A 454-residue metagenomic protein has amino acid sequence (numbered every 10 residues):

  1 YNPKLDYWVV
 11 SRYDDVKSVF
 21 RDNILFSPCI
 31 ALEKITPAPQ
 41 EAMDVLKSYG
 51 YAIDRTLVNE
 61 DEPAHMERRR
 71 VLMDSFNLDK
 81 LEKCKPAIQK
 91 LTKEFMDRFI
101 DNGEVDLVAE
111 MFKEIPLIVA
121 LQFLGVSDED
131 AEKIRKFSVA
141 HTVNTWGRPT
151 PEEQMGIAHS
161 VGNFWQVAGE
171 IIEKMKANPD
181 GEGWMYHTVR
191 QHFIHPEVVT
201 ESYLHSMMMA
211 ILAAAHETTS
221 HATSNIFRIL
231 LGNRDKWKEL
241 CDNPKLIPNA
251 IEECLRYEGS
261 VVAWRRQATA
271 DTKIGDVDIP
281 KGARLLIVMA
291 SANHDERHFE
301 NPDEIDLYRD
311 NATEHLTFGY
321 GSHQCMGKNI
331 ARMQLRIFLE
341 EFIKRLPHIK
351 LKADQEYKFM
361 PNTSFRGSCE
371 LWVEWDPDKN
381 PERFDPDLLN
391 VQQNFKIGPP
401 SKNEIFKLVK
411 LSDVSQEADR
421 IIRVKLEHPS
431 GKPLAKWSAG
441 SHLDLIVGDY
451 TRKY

Functional and structural regions predicted by a protein language model:
Y1-L389: Cytochrome P450
V391-Y454: Ferredoxin-reductase
